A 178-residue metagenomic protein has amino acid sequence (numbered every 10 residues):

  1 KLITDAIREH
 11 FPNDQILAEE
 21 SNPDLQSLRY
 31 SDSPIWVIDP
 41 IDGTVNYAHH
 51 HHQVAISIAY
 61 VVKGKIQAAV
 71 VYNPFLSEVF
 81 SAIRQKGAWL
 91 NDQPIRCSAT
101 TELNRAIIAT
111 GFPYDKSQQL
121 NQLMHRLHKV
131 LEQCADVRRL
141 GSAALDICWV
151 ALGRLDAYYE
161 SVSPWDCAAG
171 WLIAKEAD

Functional and structural regions predicted by a protein language model:
K1-I41: N-terminal subdomain of lithium-sensitive/metallo-dependent phosphomonoesterases centered on the IMPase/IPPase/PAP
I3, I7, T44, N73 (+4 more regions): Residue-level signal for inorganic ion chemistry
E19-E20, D39-D42, N46, D146 (+2 more regions): Acidic active-site catalytic centers that drive phospho-/nucleotidyl reactions and related ester hydrolyses
Y30-W89: DPxDG-like acidic metal-binding loop motif
I66, P94-R96: Short, solvent-exposed loop/turn motifs
R96-D178: An extended, acidic
